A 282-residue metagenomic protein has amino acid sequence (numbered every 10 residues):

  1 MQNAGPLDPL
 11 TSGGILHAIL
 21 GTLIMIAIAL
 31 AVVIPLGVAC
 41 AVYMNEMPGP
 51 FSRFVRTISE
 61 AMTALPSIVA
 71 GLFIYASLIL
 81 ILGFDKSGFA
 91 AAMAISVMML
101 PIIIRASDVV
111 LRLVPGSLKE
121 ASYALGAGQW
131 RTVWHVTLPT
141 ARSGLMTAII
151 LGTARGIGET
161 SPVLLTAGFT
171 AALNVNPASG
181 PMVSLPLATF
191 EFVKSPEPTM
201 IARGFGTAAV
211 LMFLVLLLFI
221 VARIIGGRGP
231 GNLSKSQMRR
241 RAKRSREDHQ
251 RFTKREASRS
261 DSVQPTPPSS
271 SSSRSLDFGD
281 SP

Functional and structural regions predicted by a protein language model:
N3-P9, G13, V163-F213: Interhelical loop and adjacent transmembrane-helix boundary motif in polytopic membrane transport permeases
S12-I24, I28, S52-L65, Y75 (+1 more regions): Alpha-helical membrane-interface segments at transmembrane helix boundaries
L20, I24-V32, L36, C40 (+4 more regions): Hydrophobic alpha-helical transmembrane segments of multipass integral membrane proteins, especially permease/channel
A29-S59, L72, R223-G231: Transmembrane-helix boundary motif in ABC transporter permease subunits
L30, A106, Q129-T166: Transmembrane alpha-helices
E60-V97: Generic hydrophobic transmembrane alpha-helix motif, especially the helices
P66, L125-G126, P139: Glycine/proline-centered hinge or cleavage motifs at structural transition points of membrane proteins
D108-R112, Y123, E191-R259, P267: C-terminal transmembrane helix and the adjacent membrane-cytosol boundary/short C-terminal tail of inner/organellar
